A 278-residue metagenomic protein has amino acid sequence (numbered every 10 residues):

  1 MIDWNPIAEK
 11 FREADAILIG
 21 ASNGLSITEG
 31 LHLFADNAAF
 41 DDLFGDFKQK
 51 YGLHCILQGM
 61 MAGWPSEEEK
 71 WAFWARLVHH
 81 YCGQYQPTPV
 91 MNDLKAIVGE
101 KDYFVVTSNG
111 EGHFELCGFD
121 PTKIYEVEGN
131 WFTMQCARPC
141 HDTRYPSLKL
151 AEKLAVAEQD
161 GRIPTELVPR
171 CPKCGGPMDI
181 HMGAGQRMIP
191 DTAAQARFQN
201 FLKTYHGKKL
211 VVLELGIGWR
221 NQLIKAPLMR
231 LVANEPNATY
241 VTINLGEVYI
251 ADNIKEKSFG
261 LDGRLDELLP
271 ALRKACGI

Functional and structural regions predicted by a protein language model:
M1-I278: Conserved catalytic alpha/beta core of Sir2/sirtuin-type deacylases, generalized to analogous enzyme cores that bind
